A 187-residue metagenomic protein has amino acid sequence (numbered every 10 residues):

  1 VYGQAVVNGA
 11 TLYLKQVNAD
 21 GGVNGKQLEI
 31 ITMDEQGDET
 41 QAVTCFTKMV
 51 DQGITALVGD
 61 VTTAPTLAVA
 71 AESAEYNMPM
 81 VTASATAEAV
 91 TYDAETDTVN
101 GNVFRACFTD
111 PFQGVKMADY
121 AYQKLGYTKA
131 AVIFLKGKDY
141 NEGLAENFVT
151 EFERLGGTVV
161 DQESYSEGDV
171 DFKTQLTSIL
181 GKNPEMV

Functional and structural regions predicted by a protein language model:
V1-N8, K138-L144: Glycine- and acidic-residue-enriched helix-capping/strand-helix junction motifs
Y2-N8, D20-D93, Y165-V170: Beta-alpha junction/loop-to-helix N-cap segments that form part of ligand/metal-binding clefts
A5-L12, G101, F112: A general alpha-helical scaffold signature found inside nucleotide-binding enzyme cores
T11, K15-G22, T47-T55, A70-M78 (+5 more regions): Sec-exported extracytoplasmic/periplasmic mature domains
V99-E167, M186: An alpha-beta-alpha
K116, D171-L176: Alpha-helical scaffolding within the catalytic cores of extracellular/periplasmic polymer-degrading hydrolases
